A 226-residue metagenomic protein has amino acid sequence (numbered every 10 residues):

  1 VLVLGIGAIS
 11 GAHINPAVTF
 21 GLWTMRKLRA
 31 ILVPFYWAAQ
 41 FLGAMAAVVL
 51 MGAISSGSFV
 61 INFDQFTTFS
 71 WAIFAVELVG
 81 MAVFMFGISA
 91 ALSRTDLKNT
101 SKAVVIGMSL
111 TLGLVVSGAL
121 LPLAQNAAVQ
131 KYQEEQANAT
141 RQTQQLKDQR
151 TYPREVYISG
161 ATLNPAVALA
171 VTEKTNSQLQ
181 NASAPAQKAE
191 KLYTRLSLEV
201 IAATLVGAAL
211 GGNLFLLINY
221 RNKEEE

Functional and structural regions predicted by a protein language model:
V1-E226: Membrane-interface helix-loop junctions and terminal tails of multi-pass membrane proteins
